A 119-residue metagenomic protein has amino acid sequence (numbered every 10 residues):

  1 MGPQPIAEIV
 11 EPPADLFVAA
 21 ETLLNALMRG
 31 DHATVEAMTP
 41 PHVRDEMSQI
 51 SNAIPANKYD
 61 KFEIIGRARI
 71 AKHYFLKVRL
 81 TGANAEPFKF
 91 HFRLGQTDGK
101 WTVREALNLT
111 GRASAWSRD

Functional and structural regions predicted by a protein language model:
G2-F75, E86: Short solvent-exposed beta->alpha transition segments
A56, A68-D119: Exposed beta-sheet edge and beta->alpha loop/turn motif
